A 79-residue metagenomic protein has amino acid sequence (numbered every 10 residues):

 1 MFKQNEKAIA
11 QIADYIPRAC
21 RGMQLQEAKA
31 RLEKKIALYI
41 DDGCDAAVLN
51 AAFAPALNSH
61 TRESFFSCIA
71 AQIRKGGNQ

Functional and structural regions predicted by a protein language model:
M1-K7, A71-Q79: Short intrinsically disordered terminal tails
F2-R31: N-terminal acidic leader/helix
Q4, P55, S67-C68: Generic detector of N-terminal low-structure segments
Q11, G22, E33-K35, F66 (+1 more regions): General helical structural elements
D14-P17, R21, D41, D45 (+2 more regions): Intrinsic disorder/low-complexity segments
L25-E63: Acidic, low-complexity, intrinsically disordered interaction modules
